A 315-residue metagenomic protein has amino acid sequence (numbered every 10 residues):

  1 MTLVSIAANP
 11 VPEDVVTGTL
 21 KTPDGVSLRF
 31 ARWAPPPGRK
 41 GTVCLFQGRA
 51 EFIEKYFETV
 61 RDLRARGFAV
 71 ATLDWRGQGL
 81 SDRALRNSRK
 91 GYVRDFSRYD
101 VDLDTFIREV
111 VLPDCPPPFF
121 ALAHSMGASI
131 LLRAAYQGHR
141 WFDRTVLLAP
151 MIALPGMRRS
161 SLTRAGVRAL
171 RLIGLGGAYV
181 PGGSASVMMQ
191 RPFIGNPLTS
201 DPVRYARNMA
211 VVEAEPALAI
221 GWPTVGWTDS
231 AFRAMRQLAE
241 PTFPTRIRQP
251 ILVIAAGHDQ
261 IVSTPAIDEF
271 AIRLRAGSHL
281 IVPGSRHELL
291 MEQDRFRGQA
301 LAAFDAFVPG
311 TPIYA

Functional and structural regions predicted by a protein language model:
M1-K21, V26-P35: An N-terminal hydrophobic leader/cap segment in hydrolases
I53, V60-R86: Conserved alpha/beta-hydrolase
G91-V111: Alpha/beta-hydrolase active-site loop
P113-S125: Alpha/beta-hydrolase fold nucleophile elbow
L131-A219: Alpha/beta-hydrolase-fold enzymes
I247, V253-A255: Short beta-strand/loop motif that positions the catalytic acidic residue of the alpha/beta-hydrolase fold
Q260-A266: Conserved alpha/beta-hydrolase "acid-adjacent" motif
S278, P283-A315: Catalytic active-site module of serine/aspartate enzymes centered on a nucleophile-bearing elbow/loop
